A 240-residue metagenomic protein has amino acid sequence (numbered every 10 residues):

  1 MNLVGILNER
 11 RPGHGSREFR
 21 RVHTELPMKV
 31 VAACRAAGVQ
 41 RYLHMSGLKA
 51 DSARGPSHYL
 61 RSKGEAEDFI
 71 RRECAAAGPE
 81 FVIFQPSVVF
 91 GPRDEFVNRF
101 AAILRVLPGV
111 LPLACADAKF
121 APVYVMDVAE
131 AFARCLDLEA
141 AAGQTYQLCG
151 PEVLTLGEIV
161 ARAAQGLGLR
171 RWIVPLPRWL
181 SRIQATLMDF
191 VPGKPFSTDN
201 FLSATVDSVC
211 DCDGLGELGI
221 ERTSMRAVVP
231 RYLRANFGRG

Functional and structural regions predicted by a protein language model:
M1-K29, A33-A36, L48-G55: NAD(P)H-binding glycine-rich loop region in Rossmannoid oxidoreductase-like domains and their noncatalytic homologs
P12, A102-V123, D127, A131-A142 (+1 more regions): A conserved pocket-lining segment of Rossmann-fold NAD(P)-dependent short-chain dehydrogenase/reductase
R20-P27, L43, K63, A121: Short alpha-helix in the Rossmann-fold core of NAD(P)-dependent oxidoreductases
T24-V30, S62-I70, C74: Conserved catalytic Lys-bearing alpha helix of Rossmann-like short-chain dehydrogenase/reductases
S46, D68-E95: Conserved beta-loop-beta element that borders a ligand/cofactor-binding pocket
I83, R93, A116-A129, T145 (+2 more regions): Conserved loop-to-helix N-cap of the C-terminal "lid" that shapes the substrate pocket in Rossmann-like
R134-S197, C210-G240: Mid/C-terminal beta-alpha module of Rossmann-like enzyme folds, strongest in SDR-family dehydrogenases/epimerases
